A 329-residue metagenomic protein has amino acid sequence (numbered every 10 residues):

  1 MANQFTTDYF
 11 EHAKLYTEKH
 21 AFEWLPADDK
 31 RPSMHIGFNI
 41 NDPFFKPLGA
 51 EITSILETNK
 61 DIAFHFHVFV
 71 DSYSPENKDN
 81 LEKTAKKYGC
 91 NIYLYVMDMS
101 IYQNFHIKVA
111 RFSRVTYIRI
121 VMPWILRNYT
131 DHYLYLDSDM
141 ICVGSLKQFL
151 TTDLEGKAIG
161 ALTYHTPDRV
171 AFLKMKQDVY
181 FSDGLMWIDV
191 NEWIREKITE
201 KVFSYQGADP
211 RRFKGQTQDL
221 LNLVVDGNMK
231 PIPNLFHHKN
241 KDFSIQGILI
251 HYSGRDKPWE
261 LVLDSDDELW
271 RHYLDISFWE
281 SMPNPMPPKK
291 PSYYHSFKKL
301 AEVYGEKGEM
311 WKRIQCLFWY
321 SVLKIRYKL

Functional and structural regions predicted by a protein language model:
M1-M34, I40, I188-L329: A glycosyltransferase accessory/donor-loop signature
H35-F38, I55, H65-V68: Hydrophobic targeting segments
D42-K60: Histidine-anchored nucleotide/phosphate-binding helix
F64-S72, A161-L162: Short internal beta-strands
D79-E82, N128, V143-L154, T199: Short alpha-helix within the catalytic core of nucleotide-sugar-dependent glycosyltransferases
D79-I125: Active-site-proximal specificity loops/subdomain of glycosyltransferases
Y133: Short aromatic/hydrophobic "clamp" motif used to bind/position activated sugar donors
M140-F172: Conserved donor-nucleotide/metal-binding helix-loop-beta segment in metal-dependent transferases, i.e., the alpha-helix
